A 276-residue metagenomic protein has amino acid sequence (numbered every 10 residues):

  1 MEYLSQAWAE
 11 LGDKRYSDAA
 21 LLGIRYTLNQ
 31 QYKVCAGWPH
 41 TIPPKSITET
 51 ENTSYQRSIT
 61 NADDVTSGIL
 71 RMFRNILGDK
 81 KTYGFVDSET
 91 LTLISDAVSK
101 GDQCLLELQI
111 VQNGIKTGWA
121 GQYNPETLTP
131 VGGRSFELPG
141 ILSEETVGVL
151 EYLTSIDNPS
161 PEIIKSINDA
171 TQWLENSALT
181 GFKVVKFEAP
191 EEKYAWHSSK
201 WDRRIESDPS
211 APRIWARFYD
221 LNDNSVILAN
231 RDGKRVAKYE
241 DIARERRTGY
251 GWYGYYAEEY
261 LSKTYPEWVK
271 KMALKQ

Functional and structural regions predicted by a protein language model:
M1-Q6, N61-L77, I141-S155: Well-ordered alpha-helical segments within folded domains of soluble proteins
E2-S5, A9, R15-L28: Active-site-adjacent structural elements in enzyme catalytic domains
A7-E10, Q30, I76-D79, L108 (+1 more regions): Residue-level signature of the C-terminal ends
G12, Y16, V65, I94 (+1 more regions): Structural signature of alpha-solenoid helical repeat junctions
A19-T66, F73, D87-P139: Active-site cradle of extracellular carbohydrate-active enzymes
N75-Q103, T127-G133, E137, E144-Q276: Terminal, non-catalytic domain-edge segments
